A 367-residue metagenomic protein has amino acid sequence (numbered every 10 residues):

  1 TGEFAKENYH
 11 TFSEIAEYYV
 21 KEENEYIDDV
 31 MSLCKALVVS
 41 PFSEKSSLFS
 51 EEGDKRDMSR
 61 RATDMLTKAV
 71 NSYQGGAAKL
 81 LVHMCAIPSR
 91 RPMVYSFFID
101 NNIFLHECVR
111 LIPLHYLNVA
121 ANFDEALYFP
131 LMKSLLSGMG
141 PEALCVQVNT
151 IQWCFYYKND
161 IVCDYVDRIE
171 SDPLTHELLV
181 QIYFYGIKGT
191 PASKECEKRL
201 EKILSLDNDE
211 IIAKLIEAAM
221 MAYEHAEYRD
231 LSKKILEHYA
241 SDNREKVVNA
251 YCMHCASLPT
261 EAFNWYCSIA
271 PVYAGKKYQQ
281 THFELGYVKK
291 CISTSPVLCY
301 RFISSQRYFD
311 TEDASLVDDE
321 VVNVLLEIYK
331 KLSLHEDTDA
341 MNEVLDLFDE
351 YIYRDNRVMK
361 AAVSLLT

Functional and structural regions predicted by a protein language model:
T1-T367: Non-catalytic all-alpha helical scaffold/repeat segments
